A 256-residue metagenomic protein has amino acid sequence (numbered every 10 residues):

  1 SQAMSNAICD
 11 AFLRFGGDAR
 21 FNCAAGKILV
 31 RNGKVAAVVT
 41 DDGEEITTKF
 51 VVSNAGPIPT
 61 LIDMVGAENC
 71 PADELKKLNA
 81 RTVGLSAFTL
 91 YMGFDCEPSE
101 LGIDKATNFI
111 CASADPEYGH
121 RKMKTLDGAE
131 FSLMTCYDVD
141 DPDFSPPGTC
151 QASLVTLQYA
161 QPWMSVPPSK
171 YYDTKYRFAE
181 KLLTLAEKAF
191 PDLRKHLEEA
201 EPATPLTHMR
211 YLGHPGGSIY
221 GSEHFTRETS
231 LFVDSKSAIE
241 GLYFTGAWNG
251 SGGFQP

Functional and structural regions predicted by a protein language model:
S1-D42: Helical element adjacent to the flavin cofactor pocket in flavoenzyme catalytic cores
A7, A11, F15, N54 (+4 more regions): Generic, well-ordered alpha-helical scaffold segments in large soluble proteins
C9-D10, N22-K27, T48-V51, H196-A203: Beta-strand segments within the central parallel beta-sheet cores of soluble alpha/beta enzyme folds
G26-P146: Mid-domain catalytic core of redox enzymes that form a hydrophobic substrate pocket/lid adjacent to a catalytic redox
V52, M92, L154, A186 (+2 more regions): Hydrophobic, well-ordered secondary-structure elements that form the walls of internal hydrophobic environments
I62-M64, L231, F254-Q255: Short glycine-/acidic-enriched loop or helix-start segments at secondary-structure transitions that form or flank
D95-L206: C-terminal segments that line or cap access tunnels to active or ligand-binding sites in enzymes and enzyme-associated
A129-T135, P191-S251: A glycine-rich dinucleotide-binding beta-alpha-beta segment and adjacent secondary-structure elements that constitute
